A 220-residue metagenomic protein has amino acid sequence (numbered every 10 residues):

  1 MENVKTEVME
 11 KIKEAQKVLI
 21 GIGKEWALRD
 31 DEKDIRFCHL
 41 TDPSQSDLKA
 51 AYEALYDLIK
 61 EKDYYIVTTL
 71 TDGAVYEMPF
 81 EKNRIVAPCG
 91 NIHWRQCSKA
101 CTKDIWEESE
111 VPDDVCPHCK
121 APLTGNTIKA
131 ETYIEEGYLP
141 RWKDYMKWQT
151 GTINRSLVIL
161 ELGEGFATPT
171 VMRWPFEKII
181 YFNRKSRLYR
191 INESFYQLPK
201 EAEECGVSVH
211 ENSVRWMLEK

Functional and structural regions predicted by a protein language model:
M1-K220: Conserved catalytic alpha/beta core of Sir2/sirtuin-type deacylases, generalized to analogous enzyme cores that bind
